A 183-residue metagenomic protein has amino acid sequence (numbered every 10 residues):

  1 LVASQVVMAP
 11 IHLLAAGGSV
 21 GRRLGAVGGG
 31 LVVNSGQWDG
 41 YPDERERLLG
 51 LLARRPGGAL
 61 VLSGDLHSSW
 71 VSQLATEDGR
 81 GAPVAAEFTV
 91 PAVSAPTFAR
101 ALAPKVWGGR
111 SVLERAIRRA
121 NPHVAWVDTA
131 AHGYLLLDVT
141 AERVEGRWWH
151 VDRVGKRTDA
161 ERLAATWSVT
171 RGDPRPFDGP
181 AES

Functional and structural regions predicted by a protein language model:
L1-S183: Long, structured stretches of catalytic cores involved in phosphate-ester chemistry, encompassing
